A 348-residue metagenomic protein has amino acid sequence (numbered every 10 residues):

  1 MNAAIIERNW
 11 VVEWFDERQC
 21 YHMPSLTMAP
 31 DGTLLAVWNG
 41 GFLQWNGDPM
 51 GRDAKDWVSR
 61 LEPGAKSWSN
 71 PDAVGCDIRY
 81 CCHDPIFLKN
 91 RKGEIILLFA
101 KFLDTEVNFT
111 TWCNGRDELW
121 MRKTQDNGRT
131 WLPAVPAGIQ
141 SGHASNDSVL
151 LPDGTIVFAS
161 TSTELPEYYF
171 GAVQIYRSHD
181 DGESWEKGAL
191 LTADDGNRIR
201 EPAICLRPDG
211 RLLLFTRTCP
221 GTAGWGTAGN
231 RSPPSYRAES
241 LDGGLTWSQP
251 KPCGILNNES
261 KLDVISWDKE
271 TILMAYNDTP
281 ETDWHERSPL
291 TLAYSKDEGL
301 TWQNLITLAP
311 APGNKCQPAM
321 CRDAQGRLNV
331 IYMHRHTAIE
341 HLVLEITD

Functional and structural regions predicted by a protein language model:
M1-D348: Asp-box/BNR beta-propeller blade signature and adjacent active/binding-site loops in extracellular glycan-interacting
